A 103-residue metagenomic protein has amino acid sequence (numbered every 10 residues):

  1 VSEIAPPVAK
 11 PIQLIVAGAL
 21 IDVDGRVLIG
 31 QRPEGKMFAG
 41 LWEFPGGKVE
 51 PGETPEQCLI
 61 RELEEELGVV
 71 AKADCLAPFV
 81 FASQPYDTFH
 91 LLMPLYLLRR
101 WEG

Functional and structural regions predicted by a protein language model:
V1-E3, G103: Short intrinsically disordered, low-complexity coil segments enriched in acidic
E3-V27, K48, F81: Conserved N-terminal beta-strand and adjoining loop/helix that marks the start of the Nudix/MutT-like hydrolase domain
Q13-L14, D22, V80-G103: Active-site-adjacent beta-strand/loop module that shapes the phosphate/pyrophosphate-binding cleft
R26-E66, V70: Conserved Nudix-box catalytic region and its N-terminal flanking loop in Nudix hydrolases and closely related
L59, L63, L67, P78 (+1 more regions): Residue-level detection of beta-strand scaffold positions
V70-V80: A short coil-to-beta-strand element that immediately follows conserved catalytic motifs
